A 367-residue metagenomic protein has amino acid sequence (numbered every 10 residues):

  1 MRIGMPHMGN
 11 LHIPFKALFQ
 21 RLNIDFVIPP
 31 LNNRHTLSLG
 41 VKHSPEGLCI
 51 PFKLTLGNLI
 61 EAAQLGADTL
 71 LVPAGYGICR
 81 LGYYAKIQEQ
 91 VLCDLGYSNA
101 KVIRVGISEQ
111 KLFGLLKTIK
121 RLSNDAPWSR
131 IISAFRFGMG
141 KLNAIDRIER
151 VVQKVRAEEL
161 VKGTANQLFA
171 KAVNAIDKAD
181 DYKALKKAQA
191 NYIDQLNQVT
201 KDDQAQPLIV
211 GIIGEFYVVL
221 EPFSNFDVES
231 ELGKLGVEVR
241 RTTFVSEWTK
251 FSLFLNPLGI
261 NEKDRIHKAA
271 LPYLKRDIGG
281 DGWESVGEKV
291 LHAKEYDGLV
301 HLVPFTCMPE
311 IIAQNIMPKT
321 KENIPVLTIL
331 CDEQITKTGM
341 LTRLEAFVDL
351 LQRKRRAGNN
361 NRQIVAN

Functional and structural regions predicted by a protein language model:
M1-N367: An N-terminal assembly and electron-transfer interface module characteristic of large anaerobic redox and radical
